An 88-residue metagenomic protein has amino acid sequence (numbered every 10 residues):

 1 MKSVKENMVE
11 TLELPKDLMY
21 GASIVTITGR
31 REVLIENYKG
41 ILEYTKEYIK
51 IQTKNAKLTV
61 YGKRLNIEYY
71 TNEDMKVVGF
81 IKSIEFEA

Functional and structural regions predicted by a protein language model:
M1-E43, Y48, Q52-A88: Mature-chain termini and adjacent capping regions
